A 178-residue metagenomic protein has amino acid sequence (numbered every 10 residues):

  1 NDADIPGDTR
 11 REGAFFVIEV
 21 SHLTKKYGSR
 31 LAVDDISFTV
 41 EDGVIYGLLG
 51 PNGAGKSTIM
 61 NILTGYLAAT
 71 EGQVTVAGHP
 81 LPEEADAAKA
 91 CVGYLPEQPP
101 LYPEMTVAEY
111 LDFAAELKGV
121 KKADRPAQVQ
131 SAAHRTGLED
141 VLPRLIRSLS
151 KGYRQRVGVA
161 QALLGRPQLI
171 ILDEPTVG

Functional and structural regions predicted by a protein language model:
P51-G55: Walker A (P-loop) phosphate-binding loop of ABC-type ATPase nucleotide-binding domains
G72-E83, A87-A88: Conserved ABC transporter NBD signature motif
D112, E116, A123-V141: Conserved ABC ATPase "signature" region
V159: Hydrophobic anchor residue at the start of the ABC signature
L164-Q168: A short, proline-enriched helix->beta-strand linker immediately N-terminal to the Walker B motif in ABC-type P-loop
I170-D173: Catalytic Walker B motif of ABC-type/P-loop ATPase nucleotide-binding domains
